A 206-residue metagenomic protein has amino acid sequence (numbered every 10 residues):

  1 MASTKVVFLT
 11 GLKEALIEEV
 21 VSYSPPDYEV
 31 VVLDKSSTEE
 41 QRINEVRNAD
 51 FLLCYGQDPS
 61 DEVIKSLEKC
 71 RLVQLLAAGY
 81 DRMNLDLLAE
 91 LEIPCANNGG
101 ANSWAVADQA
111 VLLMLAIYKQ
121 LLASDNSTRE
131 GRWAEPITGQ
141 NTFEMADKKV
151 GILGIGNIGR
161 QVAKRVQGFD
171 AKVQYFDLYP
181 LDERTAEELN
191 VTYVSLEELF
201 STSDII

Functional and structural regions predicted by a protein language model:
A2-A96: An N-terminal-biased, well-structured beta-alpha scaffold segment characteristic of Rossmann-like dinucleotide-binding
V31-S37, L53-Q57, E130-I137, A186-Y193: Short gly/ser/thr-rich secondary-structure transition/capping motifs
Q41-R42, R82-D86, A105-Q109, R184 (+1 more regions): Short, charged, surface-exposed secondary-structure boundary motifs
V46-L53, E198-I206: Rossmann-like NAD(P)-binding element
R47, K65-E68, K119, F143 (+2 more regions): Structured loop/turn residues at beta-strand edges in well-structured enzyme cores
L91-I93, N98-K149, Q161-K164: Phosphate-binding beta-alpha-beta segment of Rossmann-like dinucleotide-binding domains, i.e., the NAD(P)
G139-I205: Rossmann-like dinucleotide/phosphate-binding beta-alpha-beta segment
